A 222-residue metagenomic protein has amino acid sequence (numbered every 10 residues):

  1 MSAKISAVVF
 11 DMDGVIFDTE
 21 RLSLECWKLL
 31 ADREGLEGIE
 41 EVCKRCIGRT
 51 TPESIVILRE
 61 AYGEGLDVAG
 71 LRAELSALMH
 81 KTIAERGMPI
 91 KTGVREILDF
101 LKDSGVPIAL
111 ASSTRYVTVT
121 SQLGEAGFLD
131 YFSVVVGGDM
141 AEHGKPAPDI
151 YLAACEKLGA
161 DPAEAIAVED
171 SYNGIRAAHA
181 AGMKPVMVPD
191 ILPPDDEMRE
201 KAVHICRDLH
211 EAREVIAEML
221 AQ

Functional and structural regions predicted by a protein language model:
M1-S6, D99-K102, R115-Q222: Asp-based, Mg2+/Mn2+-dependent phosphohydrolase catalytic module
S2-K44: Active-site neighborhood of HAD-like aspartate-dependent phosphohydrolases
I16, I90, I108, A167-V168: Conserved SAM-binding loop
L22, C46, T50, P89-G93 (+4 more regions): Short beta->alpha linker loops
L30-A31, T50-E64, Q122, A154-C155: Helix-loop "lid/cap" segments that line or gate small-molecule binding pockets
R33-E37, A61-L66, D103-G105, G127-Y131 (+1 more regions): Short helix-capping segments at alpha-helix termini
R59-R95, S104: Metal-dependent phosphoesterase signature
